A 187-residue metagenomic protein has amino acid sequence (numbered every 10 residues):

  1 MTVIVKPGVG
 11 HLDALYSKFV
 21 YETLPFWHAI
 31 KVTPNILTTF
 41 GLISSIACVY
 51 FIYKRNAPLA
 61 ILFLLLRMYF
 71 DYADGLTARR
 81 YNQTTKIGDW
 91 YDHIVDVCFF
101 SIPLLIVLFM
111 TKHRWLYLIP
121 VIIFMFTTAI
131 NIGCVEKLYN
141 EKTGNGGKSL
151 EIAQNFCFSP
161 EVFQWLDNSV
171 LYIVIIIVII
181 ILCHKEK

Functional and structural regions predicted by a protein language model:
M1-N56, I102, I106-K187: Hydrophobic alpha-helical transmembrane segments
L59-I106: Acidic (Asp/Glu-rich) catalytic motifs at the cytosolic membrane interface
